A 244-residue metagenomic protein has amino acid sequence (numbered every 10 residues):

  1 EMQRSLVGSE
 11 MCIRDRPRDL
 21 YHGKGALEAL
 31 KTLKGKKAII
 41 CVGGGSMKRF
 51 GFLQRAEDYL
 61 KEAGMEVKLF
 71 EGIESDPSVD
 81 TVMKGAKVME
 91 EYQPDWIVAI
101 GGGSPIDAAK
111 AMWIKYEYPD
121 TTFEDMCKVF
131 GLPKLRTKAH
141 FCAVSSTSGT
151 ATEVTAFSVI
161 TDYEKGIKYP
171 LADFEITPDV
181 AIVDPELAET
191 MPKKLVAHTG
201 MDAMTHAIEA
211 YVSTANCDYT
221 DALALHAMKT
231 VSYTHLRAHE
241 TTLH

Functional and structural regions predicted by a protein language model:
E1-G8, I13, H235-A238, T242-H244: Single conserved hydrophobic/aromatic residue that forms the stacking wall/gate of nucleotide- or nucleobase-binding
S5, T32, P133-L135: Short, flexible hinge/linker loops that cap or flank conserved catalytic cores
S9-E10, R14-W96: ATP/NTP phosphate-donor binding region
R18-H22, K48, E74-P77, S104 (+4 more regions): Catalytic cores of large soluble enzymes that bind and process phosphate-bearing ligands
K31, E57, K68, M83-A86 (+3 more regions): Predominant activation on well-ordered alpha-helical scaffold segments within soluble catalytic domains
D80-K87, E91-V183: Glycine/threonine-rich beta-strand-loop-alpha-helix active-site module that forms ligand/phosphate-binding
F157-R237: Carboxylate- and glycine-rich phosphate/diphosphate-binding segment that chelates Mg2+/Mn2+
